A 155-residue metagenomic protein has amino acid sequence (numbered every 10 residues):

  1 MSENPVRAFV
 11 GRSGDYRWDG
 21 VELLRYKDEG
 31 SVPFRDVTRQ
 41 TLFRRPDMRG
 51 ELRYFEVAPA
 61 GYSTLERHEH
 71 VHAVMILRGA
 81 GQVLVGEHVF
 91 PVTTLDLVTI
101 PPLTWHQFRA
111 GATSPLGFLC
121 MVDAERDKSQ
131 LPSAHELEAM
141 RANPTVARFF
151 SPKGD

Functional and structural regions predicted by a protein language model:
M1-R49, A134-D155: A short, N-terminal "cap"/entry segment at the start of jelly-roll beta-barrel domains of the cupin/DSBH fold
D36-V37, L52-H68: Conserved short histidine dyad/triad with adjacent acidic residue
R39-Q40, Y54, V89, W105: Short hydrophobic/aromatic beta-strand element in the GNAT-like acyltransferase core that lines or flanks the acyl-donor
P46, Q82, T93-T94, P102-S129: Ligand-binding loop in jelly-roll beta-barrel domains
D47-G50, V57-Y62, A80-Q82, A124: Short, charged/polar surface micro-motifs in flexible loops or helix N-caps
G61, E69-H70, H88, T104-W105 (+1 more regions): A generic "binding-loop/recognition-motif" signal
H70-H72, I76-G81, G86: Glycine- and acidic-residue-biased ligand/ion/polar-headgroup-sensing regions
A73, E87-L103: Short acidic-glycine-tyrosine-enriched beta hairpin
